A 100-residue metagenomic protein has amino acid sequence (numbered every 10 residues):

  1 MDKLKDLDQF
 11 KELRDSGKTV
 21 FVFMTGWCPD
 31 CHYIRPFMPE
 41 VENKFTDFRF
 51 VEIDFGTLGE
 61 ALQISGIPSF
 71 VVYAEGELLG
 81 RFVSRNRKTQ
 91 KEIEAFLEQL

Functional and structural regions predicted by a protein language model:
K3, D8-V41: Local sequence-structure signature of Cys/Sec-based thiol-disulfide redox active-site neighborhoods
K3-K5, F23, M38-E60, G66: Thiol-based oxidoreductase modules, predominantly thioredoxin-like and allied folds used for disulfide exchange
E12, A61-L62: Short amphipathic alpha-helix with an adjacent loop that forms part of the alpha/beta core around
P29, T57, K88: Short alpha-helical
H32-Y33, F37, F48, L62 (+2 more regions): Chalcogenol-based redox active-site neighborhoods
V72-L100: Non-catalytic, surface beta->alpha helical segment in thiol-disulfide oxidoreductase systems
